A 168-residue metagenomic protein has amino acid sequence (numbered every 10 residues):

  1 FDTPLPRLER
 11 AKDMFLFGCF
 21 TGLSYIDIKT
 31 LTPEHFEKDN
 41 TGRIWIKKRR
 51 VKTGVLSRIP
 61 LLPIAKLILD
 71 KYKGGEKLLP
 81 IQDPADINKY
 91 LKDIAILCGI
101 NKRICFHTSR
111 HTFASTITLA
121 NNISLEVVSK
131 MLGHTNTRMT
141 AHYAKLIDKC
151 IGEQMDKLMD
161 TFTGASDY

Functional and structural regions predicted by a protein language model:
F1-Y25, D83, N121: Basic, Lys/Arg- and aromatic-enriched nucleic-acid-binding interface segment
L16, F20, I26-D27, R110-T135 (+2 more regions): C-terminal catalytic core of tyrosine-transesterase DNA break-rejoin enzymes
T21, T30-I68: Conserved tyrosine-mediated DNA breakage-rejoining catalytic core shared by Y-recombinases
P33, K92, I96, L119 (+3 more regions): Residue-level detection of the helix-turn-helix DNA-binding "recognition helix"
R50-D93, C105: C-terminal catalytic core of Y-nucleophile DNA break-rejoin enzymes
R50-G54, K66, P84, L132-K157: Catalytic-site neighborhood detector that most strongly recognizes the C-terminal catalytic loop/helix of tyrosine
I81, L158-Y168: C-terminal secondary-structure termini that scaffold catalytic or DNA-interacting sites
G99-I100: Short coil/turn linkers that connect adjacent helices within long alpha-helical scaffolds, especially alpha-solenoid
